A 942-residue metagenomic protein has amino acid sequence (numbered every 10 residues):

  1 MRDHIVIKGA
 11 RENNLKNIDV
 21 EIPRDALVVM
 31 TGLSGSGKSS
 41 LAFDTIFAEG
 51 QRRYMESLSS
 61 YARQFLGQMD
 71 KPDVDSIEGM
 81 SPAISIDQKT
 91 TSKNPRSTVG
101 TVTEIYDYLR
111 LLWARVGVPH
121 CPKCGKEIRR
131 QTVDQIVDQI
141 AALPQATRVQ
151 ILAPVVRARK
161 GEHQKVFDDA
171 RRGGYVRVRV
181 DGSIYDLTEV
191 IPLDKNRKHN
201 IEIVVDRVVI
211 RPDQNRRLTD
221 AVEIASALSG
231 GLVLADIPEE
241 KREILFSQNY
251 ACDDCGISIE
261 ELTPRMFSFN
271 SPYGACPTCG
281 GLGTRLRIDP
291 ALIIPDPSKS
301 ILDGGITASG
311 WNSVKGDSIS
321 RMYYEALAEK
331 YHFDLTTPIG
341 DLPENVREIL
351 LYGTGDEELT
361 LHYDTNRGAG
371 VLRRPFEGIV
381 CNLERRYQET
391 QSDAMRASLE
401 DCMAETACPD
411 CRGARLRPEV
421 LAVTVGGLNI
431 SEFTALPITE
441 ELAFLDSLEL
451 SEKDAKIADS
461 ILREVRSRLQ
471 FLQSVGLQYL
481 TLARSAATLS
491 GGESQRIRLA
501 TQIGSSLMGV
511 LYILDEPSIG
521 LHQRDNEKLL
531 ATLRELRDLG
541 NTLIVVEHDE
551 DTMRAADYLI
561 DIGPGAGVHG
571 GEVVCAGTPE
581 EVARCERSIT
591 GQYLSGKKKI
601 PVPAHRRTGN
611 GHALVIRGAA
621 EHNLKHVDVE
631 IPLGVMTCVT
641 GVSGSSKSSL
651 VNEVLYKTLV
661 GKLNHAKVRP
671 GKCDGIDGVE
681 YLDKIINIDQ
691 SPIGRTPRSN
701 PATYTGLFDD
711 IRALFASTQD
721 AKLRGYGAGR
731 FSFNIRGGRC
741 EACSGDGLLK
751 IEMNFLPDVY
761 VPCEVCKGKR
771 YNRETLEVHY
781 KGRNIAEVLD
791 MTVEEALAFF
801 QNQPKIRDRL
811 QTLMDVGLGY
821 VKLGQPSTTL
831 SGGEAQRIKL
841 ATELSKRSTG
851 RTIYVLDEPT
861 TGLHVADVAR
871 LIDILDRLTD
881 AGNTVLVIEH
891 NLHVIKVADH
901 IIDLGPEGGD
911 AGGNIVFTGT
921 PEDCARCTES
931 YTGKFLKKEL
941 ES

Functional and structural regions predicted by a protein language model:
M1-S942: Conserved phosphate-binding elements of NTP-dependent enzyme cores
